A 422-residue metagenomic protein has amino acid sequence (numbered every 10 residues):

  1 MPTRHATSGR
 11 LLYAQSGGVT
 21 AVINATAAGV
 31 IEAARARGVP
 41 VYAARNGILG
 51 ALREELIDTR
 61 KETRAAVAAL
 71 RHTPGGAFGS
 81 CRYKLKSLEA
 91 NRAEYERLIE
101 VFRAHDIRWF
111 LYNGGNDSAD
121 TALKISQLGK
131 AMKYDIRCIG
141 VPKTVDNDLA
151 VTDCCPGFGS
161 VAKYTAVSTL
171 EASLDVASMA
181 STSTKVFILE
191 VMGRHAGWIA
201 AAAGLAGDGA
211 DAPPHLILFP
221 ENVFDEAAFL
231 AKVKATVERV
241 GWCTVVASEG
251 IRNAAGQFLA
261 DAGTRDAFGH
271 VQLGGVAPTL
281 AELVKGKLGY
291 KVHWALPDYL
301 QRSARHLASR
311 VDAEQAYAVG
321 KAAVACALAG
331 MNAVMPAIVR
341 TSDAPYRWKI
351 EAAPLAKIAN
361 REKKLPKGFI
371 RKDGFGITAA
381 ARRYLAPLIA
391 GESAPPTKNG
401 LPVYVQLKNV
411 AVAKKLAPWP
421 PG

Functional and structural regions predicted by a protein language model:
P2-E55: N-terminal phosphate-binding or glycine-rich loops at protein starts, especially the Walker A/P-loop of NTPases
P2-H5, E54-R108, D117-S118, V145 (+1 more regions): Glycine-rich oxoanion-binding loops at beta->alpha junctions
R10-T20, G76-R82, R108-G114, V186-V191 (+2 more regions): Short glycine-rich or small-residue beta-strand-to-loop segments that form or flank ligand, phosphate, metal/Fe-S
S16-G18, A44-L49, R82-Y83, G115-N116 (+5 more regions): Short, ordered loop/turn segments at secondary-structure junctions
T20-V30, A51-L52, E94-E96, N116-K124 (+5 more regions): Short glycine/serine/threonine-rich phosphate/pyrophosphate-binding segments that cradle anionic phosphate groups
V41, V101, Y112-G114, D120-D135 (+2 more regions): Accessory alpha-helical/coil subdomains and C-terminal extensions that flank or cap enzyme catalytic cores
F258-G422: C-terminal non-catalytic interaction/assembly regions of soluble proteins
